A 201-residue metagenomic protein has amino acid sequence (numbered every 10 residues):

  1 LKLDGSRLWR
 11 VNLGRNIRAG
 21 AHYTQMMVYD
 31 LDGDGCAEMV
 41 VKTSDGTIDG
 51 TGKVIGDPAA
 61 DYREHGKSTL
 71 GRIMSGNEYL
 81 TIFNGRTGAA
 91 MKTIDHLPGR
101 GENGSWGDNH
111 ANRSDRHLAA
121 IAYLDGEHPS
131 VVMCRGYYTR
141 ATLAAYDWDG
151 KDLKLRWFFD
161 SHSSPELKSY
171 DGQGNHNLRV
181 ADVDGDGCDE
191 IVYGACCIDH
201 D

Functional and structural regions predicted by a protein language model:
L1-D201: Beta-propeller-forming repeat regions
